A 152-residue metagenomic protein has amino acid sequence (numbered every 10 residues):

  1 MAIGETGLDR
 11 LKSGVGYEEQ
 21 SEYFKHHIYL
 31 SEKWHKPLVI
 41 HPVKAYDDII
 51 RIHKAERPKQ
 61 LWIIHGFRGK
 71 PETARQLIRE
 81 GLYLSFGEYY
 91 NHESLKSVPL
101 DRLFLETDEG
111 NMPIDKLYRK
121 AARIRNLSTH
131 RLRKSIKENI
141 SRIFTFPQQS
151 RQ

Functional and structural regions predicted by a protein language model:
M1-Q76, E80, N126-L127: Divalent metal-binding pocket/active-site signature
E5, S31, L77, L95 (+3 more regions): Conserved, mostly hydrophobic/aromatic
Y29-K33, Y118-Q152: Mid-to-C-terminal alpha-helical segments outside catalytic/metal-binding sites
A45-Y46, H92, K137: Positions that flank functional sites
I64, S85-E88, L105-T107: Thr-Gly-centered strand-to-loop micro-motif
E72-L77, E93-V98, P113-K116: Short, charged, surface-exposed secondary-structure boundary motifs
G81-E93: His/Asp/Glu-enriched short active-site or ligand-binding loop at hydrolase and phosphoryl-transfer sites
D101-P113: Short acidic/histidine-rich active-site segments
